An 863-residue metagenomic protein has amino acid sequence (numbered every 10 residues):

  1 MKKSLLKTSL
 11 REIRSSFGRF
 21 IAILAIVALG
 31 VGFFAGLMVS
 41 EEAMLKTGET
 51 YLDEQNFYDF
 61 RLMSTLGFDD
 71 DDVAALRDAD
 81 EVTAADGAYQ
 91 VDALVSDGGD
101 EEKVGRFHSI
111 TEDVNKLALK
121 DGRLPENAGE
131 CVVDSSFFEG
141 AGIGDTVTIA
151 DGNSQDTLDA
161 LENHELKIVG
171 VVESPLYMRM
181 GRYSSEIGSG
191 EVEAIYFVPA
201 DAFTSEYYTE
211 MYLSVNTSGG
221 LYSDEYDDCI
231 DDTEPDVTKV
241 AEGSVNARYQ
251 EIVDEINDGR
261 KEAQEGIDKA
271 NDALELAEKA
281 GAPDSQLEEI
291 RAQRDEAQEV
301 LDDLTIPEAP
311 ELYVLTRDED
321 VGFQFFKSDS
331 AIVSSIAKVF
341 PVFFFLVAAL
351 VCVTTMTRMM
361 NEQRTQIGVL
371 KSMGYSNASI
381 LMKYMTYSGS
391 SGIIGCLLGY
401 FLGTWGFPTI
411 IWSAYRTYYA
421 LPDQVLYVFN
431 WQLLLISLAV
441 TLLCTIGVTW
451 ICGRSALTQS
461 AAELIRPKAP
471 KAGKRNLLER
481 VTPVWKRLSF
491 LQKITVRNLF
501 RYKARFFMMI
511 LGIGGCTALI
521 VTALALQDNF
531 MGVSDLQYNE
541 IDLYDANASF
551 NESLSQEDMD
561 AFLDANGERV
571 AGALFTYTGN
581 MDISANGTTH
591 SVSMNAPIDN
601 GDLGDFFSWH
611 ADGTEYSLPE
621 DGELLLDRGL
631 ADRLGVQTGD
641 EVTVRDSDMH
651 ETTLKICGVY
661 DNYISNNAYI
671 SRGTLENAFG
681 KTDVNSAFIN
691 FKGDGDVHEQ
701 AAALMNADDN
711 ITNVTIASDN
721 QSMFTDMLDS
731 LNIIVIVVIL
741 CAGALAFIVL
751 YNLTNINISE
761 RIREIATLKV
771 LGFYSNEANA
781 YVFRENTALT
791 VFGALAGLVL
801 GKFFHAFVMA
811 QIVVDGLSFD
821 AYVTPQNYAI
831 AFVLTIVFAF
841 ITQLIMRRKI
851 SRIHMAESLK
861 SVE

Functional and structural regions predicted by a protein language model:
M1-G32, M385, K474-G515, N757 (+4 more regions): N-terminal Sec/SRP start-transfer signal
K2-L346, R358, N377, T417 (+3 more regions): Membrane transport/envelope proteins' first extracytoplasmic loop
K3, L457-N476, R848-E863: Short cytosolic juxtamembrane segments of multi-pass membrane proteins
T8, E12-G18, L350-S390, N732 (+1 more regions): Interfacial "coupling" helices/loops that link adjacent transmembrane helices in transporter permeases
V353-R358, Q363-T365, G389-L421, Q432-T458 (+4 more regions): Small-residue-rich transmembrane alpha-helices
F490-D621, L625-G629, D640, S730: Juxtamembrane segments of multi-pass membrane proteins
N685-A687, A703-A810, V814, S818-A821 (+4 more regions): C-terminal transmembrane helical bundles of large multi-pass transporters and their helix-start/helix-kink determinants
